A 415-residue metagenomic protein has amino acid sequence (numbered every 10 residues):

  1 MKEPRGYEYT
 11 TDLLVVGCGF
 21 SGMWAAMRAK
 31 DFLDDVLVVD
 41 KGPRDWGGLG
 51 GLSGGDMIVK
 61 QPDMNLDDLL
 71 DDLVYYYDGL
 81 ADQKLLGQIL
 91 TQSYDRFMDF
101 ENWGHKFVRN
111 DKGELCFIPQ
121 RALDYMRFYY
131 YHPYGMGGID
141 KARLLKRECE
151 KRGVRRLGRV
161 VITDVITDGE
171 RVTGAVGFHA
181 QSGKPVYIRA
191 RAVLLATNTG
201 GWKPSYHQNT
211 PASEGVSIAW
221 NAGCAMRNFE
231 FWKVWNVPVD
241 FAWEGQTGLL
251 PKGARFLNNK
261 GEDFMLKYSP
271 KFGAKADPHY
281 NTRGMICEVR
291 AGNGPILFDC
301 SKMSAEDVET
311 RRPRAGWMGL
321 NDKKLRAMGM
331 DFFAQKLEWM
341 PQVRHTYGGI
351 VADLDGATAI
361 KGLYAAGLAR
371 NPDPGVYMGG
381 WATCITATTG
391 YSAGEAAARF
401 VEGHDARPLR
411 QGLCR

Functional and structural regions predicted by a protein language model:
L13-V38: N-terminal Rossmann-like FAD-binding beta1-loop-alpha1 element of flavoenzymes
D31-L52: Glycine-rich FAD pyrophosphate-binding loop
W46, R96-K184, R189-R191, A196 (+3 more regions): Conserved redox-cofactor binding core of oxidoreductases
I58-I89: Glycine-rich active-site loop/strand segments that organize a redox cofactor
A192, A196-N198, A357-M378: Short FAD-binding loop at a beta-strand-to-alpha-helix junction that anchors the flavin cofactor in diverse
A192-E244, G380-A396: Glycine-rich loop(s) and the adjacent beta-strand/alpha-helix scaffold that form part
I218, C224-D331, Q335, A396-E402: An anion/pyrophosphate-binding glycine-rich loop and adjacent beta-alpha core in soluble alpha-beta enzymes
F229-P238, N371-M378, S392-R415: Active-site-proximal substrate-binding core of FAD-dependent oxidoreductases
